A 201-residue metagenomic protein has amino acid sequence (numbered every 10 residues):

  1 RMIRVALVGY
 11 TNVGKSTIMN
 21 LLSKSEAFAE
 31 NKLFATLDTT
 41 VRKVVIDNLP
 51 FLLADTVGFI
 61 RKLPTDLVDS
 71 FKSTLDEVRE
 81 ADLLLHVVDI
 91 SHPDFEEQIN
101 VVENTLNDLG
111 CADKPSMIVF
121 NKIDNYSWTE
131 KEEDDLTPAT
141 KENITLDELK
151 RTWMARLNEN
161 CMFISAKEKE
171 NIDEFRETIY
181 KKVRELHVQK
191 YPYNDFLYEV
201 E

Functional and structural regions predicted by a protein language model:
R1-R79, L83: Conserved G1/Walker A P-loop phosphate-binding module
R1-V13, M19-N20, K24, P93 (+2 more regions): C-terminal-of-GTPase-core extension/linker across diverse P-loop GTPases
L53, V87, V119: Generic enzyme active-site microenvironment
T56-V57, L63, I90-S91, K122-I123: Conserved Walker B
L67, E97-Q98: Residues at alpha-helix caps and immediate loop-helix transition turns in enzyme cores, especially N- and C-cap
L67-H92, N104-C111, S165: Inter-motif core of Ras-like GTPase G domains
